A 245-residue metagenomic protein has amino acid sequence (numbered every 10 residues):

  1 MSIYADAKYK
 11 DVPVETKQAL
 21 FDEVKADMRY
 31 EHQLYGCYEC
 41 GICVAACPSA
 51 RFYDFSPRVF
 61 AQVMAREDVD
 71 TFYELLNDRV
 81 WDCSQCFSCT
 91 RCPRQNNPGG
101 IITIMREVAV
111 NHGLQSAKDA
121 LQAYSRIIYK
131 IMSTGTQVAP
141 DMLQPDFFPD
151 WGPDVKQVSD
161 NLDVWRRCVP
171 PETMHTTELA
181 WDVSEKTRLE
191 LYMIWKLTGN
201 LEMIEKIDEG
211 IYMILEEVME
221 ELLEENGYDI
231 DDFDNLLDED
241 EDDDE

Functional and structural regions predicted by a protein language model:
M1-D22, A26, G36, G210-L223: N-terminal leader/targeting peptides and immediately adjacent processing regions
M1-E15, Y38-F60: A broadly conserved sequence feature marking short terminus-proximal activation segments in nucleic acid-centric
Y4, Y9, Y30, Y35-Y38 (+7 more regions): Sequence-level detector for tyrosine residue identity
D11-M28, F52-W81, C86, N97-V164 (+1 more regions): Ferredoxin-type iron-sulfur electron-transfer modules in oxidoreductases and energy-metabolism complexes
H32-A50, N77-N96: Cysteine-centered iron-sulfur cluster-binding motifs in ferredoxin-type domains/subunits of redox enzymes
C40, A46, A50-Y53, V63-D70 (+4 more regions): Generic N-terminal helix/loop capping motif
Q157-E245: C-terminal, charged low-complexity interaction regions
